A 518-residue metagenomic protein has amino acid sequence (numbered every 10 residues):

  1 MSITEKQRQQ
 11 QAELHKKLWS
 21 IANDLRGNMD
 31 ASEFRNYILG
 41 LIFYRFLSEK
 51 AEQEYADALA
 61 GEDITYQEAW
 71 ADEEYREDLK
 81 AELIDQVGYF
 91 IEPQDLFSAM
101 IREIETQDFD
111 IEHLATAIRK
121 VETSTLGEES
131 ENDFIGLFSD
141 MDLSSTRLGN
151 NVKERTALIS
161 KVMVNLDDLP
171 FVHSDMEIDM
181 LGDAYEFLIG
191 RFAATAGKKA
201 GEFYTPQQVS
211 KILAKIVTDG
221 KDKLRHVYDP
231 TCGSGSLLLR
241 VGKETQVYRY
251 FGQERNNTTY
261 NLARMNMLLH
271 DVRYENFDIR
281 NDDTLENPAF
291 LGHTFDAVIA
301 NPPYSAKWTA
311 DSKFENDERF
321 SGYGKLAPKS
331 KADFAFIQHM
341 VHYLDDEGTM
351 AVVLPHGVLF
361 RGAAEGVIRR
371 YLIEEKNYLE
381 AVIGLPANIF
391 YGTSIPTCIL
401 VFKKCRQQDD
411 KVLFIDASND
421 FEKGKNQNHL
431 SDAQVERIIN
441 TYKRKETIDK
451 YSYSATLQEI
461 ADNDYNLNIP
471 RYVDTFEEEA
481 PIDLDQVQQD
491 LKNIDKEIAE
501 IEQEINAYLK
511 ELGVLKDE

Functional and structural regions predicted by a protein language model:
M1-I212, I216-V217, E275-T284, G384-N388 (+2 more regions): Non-catalytic, mostly N-terminal accessory regions of nucleic-acid modification and defense proteins
I3-Q9, P288, G292-E518: A conserved structural/catalytic subdomain of Rossmann-like adenosyl-cofactor enzymes
A193-A196, V247-R249, E422-K423: Short small-residue beta-strand/loop micro-motif enriched in glycine and branched aliphatics
K199-A300, S305-Y323, F334-A335, L354-G357 (+1 more regions): Conserved S-adenosyl-L-methionine
